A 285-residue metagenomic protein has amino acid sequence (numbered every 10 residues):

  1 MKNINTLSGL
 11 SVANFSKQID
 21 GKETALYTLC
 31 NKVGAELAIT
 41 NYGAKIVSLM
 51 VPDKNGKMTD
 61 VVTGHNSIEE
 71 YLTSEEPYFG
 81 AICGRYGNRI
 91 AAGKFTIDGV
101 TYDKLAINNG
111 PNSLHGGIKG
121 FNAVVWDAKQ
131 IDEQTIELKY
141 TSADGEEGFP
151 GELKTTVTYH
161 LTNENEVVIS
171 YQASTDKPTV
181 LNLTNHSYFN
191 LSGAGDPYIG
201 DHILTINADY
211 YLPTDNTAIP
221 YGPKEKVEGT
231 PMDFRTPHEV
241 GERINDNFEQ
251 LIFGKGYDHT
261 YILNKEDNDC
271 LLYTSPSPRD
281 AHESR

Functional and structural regions predicted by a protein language model:
K2-S275: An exposed, glycine/acidic-rich loop-and-rim segment of catalytic or binding clefts
Y273, D280-S284: Single conserved hydrophobic/aromatic residue that forms the stacking wall/gate of nucleotide- or nucleobase-binding
